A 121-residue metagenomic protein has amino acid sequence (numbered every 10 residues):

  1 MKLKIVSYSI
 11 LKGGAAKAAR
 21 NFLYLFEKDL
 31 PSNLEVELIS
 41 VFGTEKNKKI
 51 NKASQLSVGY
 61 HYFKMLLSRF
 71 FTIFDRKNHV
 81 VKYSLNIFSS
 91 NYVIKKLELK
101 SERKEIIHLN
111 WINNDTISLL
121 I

Functional and structural regions predicted by a protein language model:
M1-K52, E98-E105: N-terminal subdomain of nucleotide-sugar transferases
K17, L85, L109: Acceptor-substrate binding/catalytic loop of class I
A18, S118-I121: A short acidic, amphipathic alpha-helical/loop segment
E37-S101: A conserved catalytic-core segment of Leloir-type glycosyltransferases
N47, D115-S118: Active-site-proximal flexible loops/turns
K95-T116: Short N-terminal targeting/anchoring amphipathic segment
